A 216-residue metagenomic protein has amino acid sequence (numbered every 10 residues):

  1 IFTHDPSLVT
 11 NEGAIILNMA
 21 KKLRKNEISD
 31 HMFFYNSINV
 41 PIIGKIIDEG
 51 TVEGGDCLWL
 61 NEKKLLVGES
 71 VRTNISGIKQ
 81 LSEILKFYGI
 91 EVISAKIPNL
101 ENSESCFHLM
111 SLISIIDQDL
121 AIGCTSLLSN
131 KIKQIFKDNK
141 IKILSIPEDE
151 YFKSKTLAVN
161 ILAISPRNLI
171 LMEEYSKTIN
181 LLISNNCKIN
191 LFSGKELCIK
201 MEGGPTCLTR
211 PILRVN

Functional and structural regions predicted by a protein language model:
I1-N216: The feature marks the mature, well-folded catalytic cores of soluble enzymes
